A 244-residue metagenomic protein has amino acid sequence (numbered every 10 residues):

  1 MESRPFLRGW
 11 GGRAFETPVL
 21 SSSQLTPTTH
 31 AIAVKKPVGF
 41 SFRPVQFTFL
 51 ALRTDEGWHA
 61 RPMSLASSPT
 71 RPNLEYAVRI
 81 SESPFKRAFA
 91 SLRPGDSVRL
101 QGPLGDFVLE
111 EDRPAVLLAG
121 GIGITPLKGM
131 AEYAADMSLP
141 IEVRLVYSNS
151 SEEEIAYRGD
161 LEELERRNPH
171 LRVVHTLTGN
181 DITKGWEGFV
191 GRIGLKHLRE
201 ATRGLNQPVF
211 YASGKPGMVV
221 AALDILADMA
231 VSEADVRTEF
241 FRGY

Functional and structural regions predicted by a protein language model:
M1-R13, P72, S81-Y244: FNR/FR-type flavoprotein reductase catalytic core
E2-D96, N149-S151, T176-G179: Ferredoxin-reductase
